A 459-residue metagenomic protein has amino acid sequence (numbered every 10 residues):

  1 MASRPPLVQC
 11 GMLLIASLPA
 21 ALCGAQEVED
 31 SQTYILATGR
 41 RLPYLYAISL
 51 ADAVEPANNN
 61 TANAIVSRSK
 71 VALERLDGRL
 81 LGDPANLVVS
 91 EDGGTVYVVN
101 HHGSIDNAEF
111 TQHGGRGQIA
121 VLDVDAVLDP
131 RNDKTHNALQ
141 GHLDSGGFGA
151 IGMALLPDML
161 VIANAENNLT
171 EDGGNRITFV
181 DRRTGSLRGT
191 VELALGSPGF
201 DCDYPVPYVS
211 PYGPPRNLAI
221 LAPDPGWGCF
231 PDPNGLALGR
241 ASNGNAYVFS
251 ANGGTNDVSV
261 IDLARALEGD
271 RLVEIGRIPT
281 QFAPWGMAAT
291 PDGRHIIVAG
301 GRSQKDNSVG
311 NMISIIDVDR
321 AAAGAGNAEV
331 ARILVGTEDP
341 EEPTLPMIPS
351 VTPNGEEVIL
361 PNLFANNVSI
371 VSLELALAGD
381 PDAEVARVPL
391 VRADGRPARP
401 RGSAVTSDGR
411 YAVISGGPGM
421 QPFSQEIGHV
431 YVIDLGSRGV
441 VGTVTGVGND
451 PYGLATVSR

Functional and structural regions predicted by a protein language model:
M1-G11: Bacterial N-terminal signal peptides that target proteins for export
P5-P6, A16, G439: Generic extreme N-terminus detector
L18-A20: N-terminal signal peptide c-region/cleavage motif recognized by signal peptidases
A25-R459: Predominantly soluble domains enriched in secretory-pathway, periplasmic, or organellar proteins
